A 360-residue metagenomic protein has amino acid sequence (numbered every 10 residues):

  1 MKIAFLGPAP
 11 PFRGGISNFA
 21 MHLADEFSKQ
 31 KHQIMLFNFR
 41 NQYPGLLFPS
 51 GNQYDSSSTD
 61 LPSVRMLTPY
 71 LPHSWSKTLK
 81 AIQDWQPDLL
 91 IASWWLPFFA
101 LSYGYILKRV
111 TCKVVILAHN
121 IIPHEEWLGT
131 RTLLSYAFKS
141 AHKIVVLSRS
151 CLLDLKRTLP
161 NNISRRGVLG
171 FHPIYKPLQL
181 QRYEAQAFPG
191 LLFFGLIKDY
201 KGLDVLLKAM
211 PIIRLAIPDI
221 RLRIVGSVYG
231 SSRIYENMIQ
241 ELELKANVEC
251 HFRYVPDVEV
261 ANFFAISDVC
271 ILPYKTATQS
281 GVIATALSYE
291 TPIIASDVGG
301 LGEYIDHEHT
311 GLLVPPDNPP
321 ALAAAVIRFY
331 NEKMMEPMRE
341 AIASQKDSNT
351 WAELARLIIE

Functional and structural regions predicted by a protein language model:
G7-R13, A24-D84, C151, R166 (+1 more regions): N-terminal strand-loop element at the rim of the active site of nucleotide-sugar-dependent glycosyltransferases
S17-H22, K198-I212, A284, P320: A conserved mid-protein helix/loop that constitutes part of the nucleotide-sugar donor-binding site
K139-Q179: Donor nucleotide-sugar binding/catalytic pocket of nucleotide-sugar-dependent glycosyltransferases
E184-K201, L207-M210, R223-V225: Conserved donor-binding/catalytic core segment of Leloir-type glycosyltransferases
D219, M334-S348: A short, well-ordered alpha-helix in the C-terminal region of glycosyltransferases
Y235-V258: Nucleotide-activated donor-binding/catalytic signature segment of Leloir-type glycosyltransferases, i.e., the conserved
N262-T278, T291: Acidic donor-binding loop of glycosyltransferase active sites
H307-E308, L312-P319, R328-K333: Conserved acidic donor-binding segment of nucleotide-sugar-dependent glycosyltransferases
